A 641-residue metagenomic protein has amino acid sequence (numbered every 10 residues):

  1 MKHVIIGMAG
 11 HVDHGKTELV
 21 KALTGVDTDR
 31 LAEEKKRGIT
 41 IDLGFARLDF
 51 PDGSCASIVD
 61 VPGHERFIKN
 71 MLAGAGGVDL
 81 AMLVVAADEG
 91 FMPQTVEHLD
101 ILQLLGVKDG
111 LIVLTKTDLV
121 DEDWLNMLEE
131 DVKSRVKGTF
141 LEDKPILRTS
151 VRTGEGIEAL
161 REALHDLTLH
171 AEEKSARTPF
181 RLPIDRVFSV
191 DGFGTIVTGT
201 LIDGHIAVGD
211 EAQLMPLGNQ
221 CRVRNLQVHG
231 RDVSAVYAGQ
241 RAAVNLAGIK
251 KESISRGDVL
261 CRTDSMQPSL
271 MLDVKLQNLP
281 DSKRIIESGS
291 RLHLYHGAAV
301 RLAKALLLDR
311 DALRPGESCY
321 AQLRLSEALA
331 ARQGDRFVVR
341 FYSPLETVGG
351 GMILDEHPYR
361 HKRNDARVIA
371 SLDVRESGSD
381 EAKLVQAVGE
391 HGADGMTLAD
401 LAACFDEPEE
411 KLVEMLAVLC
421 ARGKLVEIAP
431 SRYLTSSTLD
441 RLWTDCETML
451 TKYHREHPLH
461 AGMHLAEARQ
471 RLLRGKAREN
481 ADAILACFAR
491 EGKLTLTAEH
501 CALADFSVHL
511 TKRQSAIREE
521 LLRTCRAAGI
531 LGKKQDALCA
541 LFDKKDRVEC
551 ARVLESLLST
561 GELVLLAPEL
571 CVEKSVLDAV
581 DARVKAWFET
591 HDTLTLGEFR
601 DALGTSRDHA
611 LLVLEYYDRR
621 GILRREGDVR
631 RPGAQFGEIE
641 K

Functional and structural regions predicted by a protein language model:
M1-V61, E65: Conserved G1/Walker A P-loop phosphate-binding module
I6, A56, K144, L182-D185 (+5 more regions): Small-residue-enriched segments and motifs
M8, V120-W124, S134, I249-L565 (+3 more regions): C-terminal effector modules of nucleic-acid-centric enzymes and ribosome-associated factors
H11, V187, G204, L226 (+2 more regions): Residue-level recognition of beta-strand microenvironments
D13, L19, G38, D60 (+15 more regions): Residue-level signature of catalytic and energy-coupling elements of molecular machines, predominantly ATP/GTP-dependent
C55, V61-R66, A75-M127: Conserved Switch II/interswitch segment of TRAFAC-class P-loop GTPases
H64-E65, D88-M92, V107, K116-D121 (+7 more regions): Conserved nucleotide-binding/hydrolysis micro-motifs of P-loop NTPases
T117, D123, S134-S282: Conserved catalytic-core segments of large NTP-driven translation/proteostasis enzymes
